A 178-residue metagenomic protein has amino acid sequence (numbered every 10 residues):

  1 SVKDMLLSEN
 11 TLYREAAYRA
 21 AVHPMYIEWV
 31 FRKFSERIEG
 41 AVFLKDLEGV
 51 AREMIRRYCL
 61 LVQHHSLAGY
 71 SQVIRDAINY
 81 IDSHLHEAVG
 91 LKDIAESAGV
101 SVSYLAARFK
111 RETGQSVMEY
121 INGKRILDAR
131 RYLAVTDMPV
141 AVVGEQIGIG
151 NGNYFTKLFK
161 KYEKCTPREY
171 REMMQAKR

Functional and structural regions predicted by a protein language model:
S1-E87, E96-S97, E172-R178: Inter-domain helical "communication" segments and dimerization helices that couple sensory or membrane-embedded modules
E9, E112, A129: DNA major-groove recognition helices of helix-turn-helix
I55-V62, V102, A106, D128-A129: Juxtamembrane/interfacial segments around transmembrane helices
L85-H86, L133-D137: Short amphipathic helical patch at the helix-1/turn junction of helix-turn-helix
A88-K124, M138, G144-E169: Basic/polar phosphate-binding segments, predominantly the helix-turn-helix DNA-binding elements of transcriptional
I121-R130, E169-R178: Short, basic, alpha-helical segments at the C-terminal edge of helix-turn-helix-like DNA-binding modules
